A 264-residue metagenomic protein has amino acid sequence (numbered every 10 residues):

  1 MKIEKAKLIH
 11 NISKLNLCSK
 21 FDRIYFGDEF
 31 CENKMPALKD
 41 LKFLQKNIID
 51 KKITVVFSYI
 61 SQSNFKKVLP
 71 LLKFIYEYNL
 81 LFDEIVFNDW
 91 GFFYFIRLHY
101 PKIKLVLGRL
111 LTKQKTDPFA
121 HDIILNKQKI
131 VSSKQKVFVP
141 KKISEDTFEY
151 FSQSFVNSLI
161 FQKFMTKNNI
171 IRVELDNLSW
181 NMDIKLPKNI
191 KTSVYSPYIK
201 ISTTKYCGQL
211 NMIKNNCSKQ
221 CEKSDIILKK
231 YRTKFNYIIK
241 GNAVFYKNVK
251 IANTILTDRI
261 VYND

Functional and structural regions predicted by a protein language model:
M1-L44, K51-D264: Active-site pocket-lining/capping segments in soluble small-molecule metabolic enzymes
